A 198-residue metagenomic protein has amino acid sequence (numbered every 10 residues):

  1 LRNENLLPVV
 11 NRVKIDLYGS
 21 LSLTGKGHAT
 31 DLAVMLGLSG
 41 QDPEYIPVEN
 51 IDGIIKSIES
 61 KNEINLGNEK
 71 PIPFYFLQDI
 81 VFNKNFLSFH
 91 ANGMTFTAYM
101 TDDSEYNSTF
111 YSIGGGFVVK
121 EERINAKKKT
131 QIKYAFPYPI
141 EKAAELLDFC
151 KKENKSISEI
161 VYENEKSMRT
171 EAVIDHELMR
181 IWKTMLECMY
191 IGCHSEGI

Functional and structural regions predicted by a protein language model:
L1-E4: Alpha-helical support elements that line or immediately flank enzyme active sites and cofactor-binding pockets
L7-E44, I58: A structural-propensity feature for long, helix-poor, extended segments
D42-I198: C-terminal regulatory domains involved in ligand/effector binding and gene-expression control
